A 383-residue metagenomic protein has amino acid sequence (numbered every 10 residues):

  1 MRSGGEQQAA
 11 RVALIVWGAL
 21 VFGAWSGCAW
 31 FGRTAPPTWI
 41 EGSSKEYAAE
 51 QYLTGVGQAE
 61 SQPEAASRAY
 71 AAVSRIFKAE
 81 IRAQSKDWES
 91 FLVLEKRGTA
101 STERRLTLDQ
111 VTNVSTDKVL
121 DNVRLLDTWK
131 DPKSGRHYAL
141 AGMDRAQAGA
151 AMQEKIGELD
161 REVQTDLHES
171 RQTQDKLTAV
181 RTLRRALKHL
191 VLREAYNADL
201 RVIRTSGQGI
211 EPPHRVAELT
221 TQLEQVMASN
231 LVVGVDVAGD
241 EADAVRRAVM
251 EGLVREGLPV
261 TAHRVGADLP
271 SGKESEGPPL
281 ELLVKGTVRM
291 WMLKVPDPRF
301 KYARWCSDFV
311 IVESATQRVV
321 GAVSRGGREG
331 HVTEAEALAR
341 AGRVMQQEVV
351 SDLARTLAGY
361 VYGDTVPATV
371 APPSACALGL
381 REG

Functional and structural regions predicted by a protein language model:
R2-V16: Bacterial N-terminal signal peptides that target proteins for export
A13-W25: Bacterial N-terminal signal peptides
A35-E46, R75-G142, G363-C376: Intrinsically disordered, low-complexity charged/polar segments
A48-E64, D166, Q172-Q174, E313-Y360: Short secondary-structure boundary motifs at beta->alpha junctions and helix caps
L53-V56, M143-D144, M152-G157, Q164-E256 (+1 more regions): A structural "domain/chain start" motif
Y70-F91, N230-K285, A315-V319: N-terminal segment of the mature soluble domain
F91-L126, G266-V319: Surface-exposed short loop/turn segments
